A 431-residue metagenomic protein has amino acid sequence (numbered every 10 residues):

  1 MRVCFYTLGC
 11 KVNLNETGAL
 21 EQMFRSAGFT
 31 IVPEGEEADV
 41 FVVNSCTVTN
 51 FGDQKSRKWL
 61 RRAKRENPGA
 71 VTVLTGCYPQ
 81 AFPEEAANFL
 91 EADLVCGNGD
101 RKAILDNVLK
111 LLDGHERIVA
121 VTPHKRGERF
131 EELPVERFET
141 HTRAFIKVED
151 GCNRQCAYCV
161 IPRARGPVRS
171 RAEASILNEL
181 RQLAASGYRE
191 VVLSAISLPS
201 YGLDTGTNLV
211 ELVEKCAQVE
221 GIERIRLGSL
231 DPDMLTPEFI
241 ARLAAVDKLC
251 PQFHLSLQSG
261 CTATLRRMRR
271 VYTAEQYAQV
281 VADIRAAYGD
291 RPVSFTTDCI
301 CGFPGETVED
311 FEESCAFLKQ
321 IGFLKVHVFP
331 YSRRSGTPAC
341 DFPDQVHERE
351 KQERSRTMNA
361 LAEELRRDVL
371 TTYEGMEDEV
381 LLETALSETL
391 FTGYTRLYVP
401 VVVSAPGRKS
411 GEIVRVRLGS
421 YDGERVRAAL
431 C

Functional and structural regions predicted by a protein language model:
M1-Y201, N208, E238, L249 (+6 more regions): Proteins enriched for Cys/Gly/acidic motifs involved in redox and nucleic-acid/cofactor modification
P83-A87, L235-R242, F303-K319: Catalytic cores of alpha/beta
E139-H141, C152-N153, L249, S259 (+5 more regions): Short flexible coil/turn linkers enriched for glycine and charged/polar residues that connect secondary-structure
Q155, C159-G166, L198, R224-D233 (+3 more regions): Conserved strand-turn element in the central/C-terminal portion of the radical SAM core barrel that lines
I176, L193, L227, L255 (+5 more regions): Conserved, mostly hydrophobic/aromatic
A185, V210-E211, Q218-V219, R224 (+1 more regions): Radical SAM/AdoMet-radical enzyme domain recognition
D341-C431: Terminal RNA-binding accessory module
